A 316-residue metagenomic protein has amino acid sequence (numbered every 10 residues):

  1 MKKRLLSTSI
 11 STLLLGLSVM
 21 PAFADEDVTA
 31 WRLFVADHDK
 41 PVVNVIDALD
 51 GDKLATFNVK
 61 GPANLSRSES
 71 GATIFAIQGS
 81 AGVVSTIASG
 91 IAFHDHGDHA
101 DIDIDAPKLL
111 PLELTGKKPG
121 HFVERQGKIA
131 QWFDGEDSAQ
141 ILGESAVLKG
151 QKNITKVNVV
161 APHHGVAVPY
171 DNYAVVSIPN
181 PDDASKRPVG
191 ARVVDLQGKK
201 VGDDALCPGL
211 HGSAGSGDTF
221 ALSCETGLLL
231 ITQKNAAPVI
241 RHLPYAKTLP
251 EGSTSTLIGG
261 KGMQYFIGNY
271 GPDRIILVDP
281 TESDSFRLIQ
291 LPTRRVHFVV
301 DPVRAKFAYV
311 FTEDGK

Functional and structural regions predicted by a protein language model:
M1-D25: Gram-negative bacterial Sec-dependent N-terminal signal peptides
D25-D47: An edge-strand/N-cap motif at the start of beta-rich repeat modules
A30-D37, A72-Q78, S85, G120-D134 (+6 more regions): Short beta-strand elements that form the blades of beta-propeller/WD-repeat-like and other beta-sheet-rich scaffold
V42-V45, G82-A88, D137-G143, D183-A191 (+3 more regions): Structural motif
D52-F57, A100-L114, L148-V159, Q197-A205 (+2 more regions): A short beta-strand motif characteristic of beta-propeller blades
L54-V123: Blade-loop segments of beta-propeller domains
K60-A72, L109-Q126, N158-D171, L206-G217 (+2 more regions): Repeated scaffold domains used in trafficking and secretory/extracellular systems, primarily beta-propellers
D183-V303: Acidic, serine/threonine- and glycine-rich low-complexity intrinsically disordered segments that serve as flexible
